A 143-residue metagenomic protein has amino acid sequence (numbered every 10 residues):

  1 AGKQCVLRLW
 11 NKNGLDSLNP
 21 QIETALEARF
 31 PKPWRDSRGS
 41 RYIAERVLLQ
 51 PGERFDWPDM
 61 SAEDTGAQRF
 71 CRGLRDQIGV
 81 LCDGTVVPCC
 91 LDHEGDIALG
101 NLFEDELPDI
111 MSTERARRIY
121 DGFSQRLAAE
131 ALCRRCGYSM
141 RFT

Functional and structural regions predicted by a protein language model:
A1-D36: Radical SAM/AdoMet-radical enzyme domain recognition
E27-G66, T85, L91-R141: C-terminal accessory region of radical SAM enzymes
R72-L74: Short, small/polar residue-rich loop motifs at catalytic or cofactor-binding pockets
Q77: Short hydrophobic/aromatic beta-strand element in the GNAT-like acyltransferase core that lines or flanks the acyl-donor
V80-L81: Short, acidic, Ser/Thr-enriched surface-loop or helix-capping motifs
